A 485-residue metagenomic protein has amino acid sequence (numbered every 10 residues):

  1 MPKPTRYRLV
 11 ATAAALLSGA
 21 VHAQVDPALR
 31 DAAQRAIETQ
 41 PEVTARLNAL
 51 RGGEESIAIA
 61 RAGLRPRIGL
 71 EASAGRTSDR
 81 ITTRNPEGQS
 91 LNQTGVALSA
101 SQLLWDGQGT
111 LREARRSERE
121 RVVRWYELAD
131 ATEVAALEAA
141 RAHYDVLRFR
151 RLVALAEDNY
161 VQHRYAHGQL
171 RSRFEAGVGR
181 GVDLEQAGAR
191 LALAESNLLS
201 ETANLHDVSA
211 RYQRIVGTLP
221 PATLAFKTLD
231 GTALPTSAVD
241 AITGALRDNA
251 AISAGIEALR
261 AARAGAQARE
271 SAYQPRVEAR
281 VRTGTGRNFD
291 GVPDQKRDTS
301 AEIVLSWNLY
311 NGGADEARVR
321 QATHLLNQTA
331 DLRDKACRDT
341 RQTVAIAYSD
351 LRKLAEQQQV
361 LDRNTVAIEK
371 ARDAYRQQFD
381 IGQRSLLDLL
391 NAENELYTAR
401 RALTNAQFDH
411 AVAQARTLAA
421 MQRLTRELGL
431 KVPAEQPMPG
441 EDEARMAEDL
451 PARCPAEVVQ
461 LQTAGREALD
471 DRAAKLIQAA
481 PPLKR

Functional and structural regions predicted by a protein language model:
P2-K3, T132-G244, A258, D350 (+5 more regions): Periplasmic alpha-helical coiled-coil/stalk elements that build and connect Gram-negative outer-membrane
P2-V21: Gram-negative bacterial Sec-dependent N-terminal signal peptides
A23-E71, D79, L104, R180 (+5 more regions): Bacterial Sec-pathway N-terminal export signals of envelope proteins
Q34-T44, R51-P66, L98-R116, W125-E133 (+6 more regions): A glycine-/polar-enriched beta->alpha junction
A45-A60, A131, A135-A156, Y165 (+5 more regions): Amphipathic alpha-helical coiled-coil segments
L70-R76, A279-T285: Transmembrane beta-barrel strands of outer-membrane/channel proteins
R76-T82, D106-Q108, R287-G291, N311-G313: Gram-negative outer-membrane beta-barrel proteins
N92-T94, Q295-T299: Residues that define the transmembrane beta-barrel architecture of outer-membrane proteins
